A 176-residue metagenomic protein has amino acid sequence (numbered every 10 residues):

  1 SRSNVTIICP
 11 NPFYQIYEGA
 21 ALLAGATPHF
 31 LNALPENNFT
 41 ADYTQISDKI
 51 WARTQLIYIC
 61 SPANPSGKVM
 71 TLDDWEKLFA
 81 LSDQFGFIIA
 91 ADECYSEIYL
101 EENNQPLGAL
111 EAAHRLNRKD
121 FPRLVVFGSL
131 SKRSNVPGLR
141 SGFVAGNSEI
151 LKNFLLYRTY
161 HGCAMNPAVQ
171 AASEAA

Functional and structural regions predicted by a protein language model:
S1-T6, L124: Phosphate-binding glycine-rich loop
N4, K49, A172-A176: Short, intrinsically disordered, charge-balanced linker/junction segments flanking boundaries in proteins
V5, G25-T27: Structural loop-to-beta junction motif characteristic of Rossmann-like glycosyltransferase folds
I8, L56-Y58, A90, F143-A145: Structural motif
N11, F30-L34: Short beta->alpha connector loops at strand-helix junctions that form conserved, small/polar/Pro-enriched
F13-Y17: Conserved coil-to-alpha-helix start sites within the AMP-binding
E18, L22, H29, T40-R53 (+2 more regions): Active-site pre-lysine segment of PLP-dependent enzymes
R123-A176: PLP-dependent aminotransferase class I/II
